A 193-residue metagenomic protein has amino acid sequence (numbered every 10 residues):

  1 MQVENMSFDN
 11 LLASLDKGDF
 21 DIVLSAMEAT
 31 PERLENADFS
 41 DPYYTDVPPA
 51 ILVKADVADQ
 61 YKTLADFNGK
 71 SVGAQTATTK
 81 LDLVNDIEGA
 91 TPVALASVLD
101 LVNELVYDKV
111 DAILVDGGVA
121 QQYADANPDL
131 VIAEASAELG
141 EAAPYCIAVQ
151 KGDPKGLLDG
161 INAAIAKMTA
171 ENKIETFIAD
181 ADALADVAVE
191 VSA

Functional and structural regions predicted by a protein language model:
M1-A26: Extracytoplasmic small-molecule ligand-binding "clamshell" domains of the periplasmic binding protein/Venus flytrap
L15-D16, F67, L105-V106, I147 (+1 more regions): Hydrophobic residues within well-ordered alpha-helices
D16-S25, K70-S71, V106-V115, V119: Alpha-to-beta junction loops
S25-N36, L83-N85, D111-E141: A ligand-binding cleft/hinge motif common to bilobed small-molecule-binding domains
E28, D46-V102, G117-Q121: Bilobed "Venus flytrap"/periplasmic-binding protein-like clamshell domains and structurally analogous long
E35-T45, P49, I132-A137, Y145-A148: A structural signal for short loop-to-beta-strand junctions that line the ligand-binding cleft of periplasmic/secreted
A50-Q60, A143-A163: A bilobed periplasmic-binding-protein/Venus flytrap-type ligand-binding module shared by bacterial periplasmic
T79-P92, V131-S136, N162-A193: Ligand-binding clefts/hinges and TM-proximal coupling segments of bilobed small-molecule sensing domains
